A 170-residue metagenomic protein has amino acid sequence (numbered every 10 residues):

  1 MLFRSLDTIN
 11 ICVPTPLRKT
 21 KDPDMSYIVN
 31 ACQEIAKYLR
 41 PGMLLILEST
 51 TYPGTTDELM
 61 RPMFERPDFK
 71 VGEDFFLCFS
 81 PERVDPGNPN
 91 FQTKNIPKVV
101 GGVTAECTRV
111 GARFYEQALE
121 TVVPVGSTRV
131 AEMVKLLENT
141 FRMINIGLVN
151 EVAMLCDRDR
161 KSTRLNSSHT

Functional and structural regions predicted by a protein language model:
M1, L165-T170: Positively charged, low-complexity/disordered segments
F3-R164: Structural/interface elements that position substrates and couple domains in central-metabolism enzymes
